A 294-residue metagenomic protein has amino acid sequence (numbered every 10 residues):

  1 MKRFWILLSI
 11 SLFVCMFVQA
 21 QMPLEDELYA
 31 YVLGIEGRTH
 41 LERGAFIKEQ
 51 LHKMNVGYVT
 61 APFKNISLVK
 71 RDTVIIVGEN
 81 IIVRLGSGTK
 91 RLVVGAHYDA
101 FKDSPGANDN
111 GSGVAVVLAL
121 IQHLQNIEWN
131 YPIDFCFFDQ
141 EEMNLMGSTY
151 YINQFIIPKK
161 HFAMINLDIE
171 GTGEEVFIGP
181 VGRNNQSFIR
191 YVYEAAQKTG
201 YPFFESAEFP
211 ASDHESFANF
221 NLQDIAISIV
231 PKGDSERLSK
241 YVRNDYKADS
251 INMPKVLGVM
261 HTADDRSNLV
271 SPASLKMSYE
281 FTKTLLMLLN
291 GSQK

Functional and structural regions predicted by a protein language model:
M1-F4: Positively charged n-region of N-terminal signal peptides that target proteins for export
L7-M16: Bacterial N-terminal signal peptides
V18-A20: Boundary at the C-terminal end of the N-terminal hydrophobic targeting segment
P23, E27-A30, E42-Y58, S112-A119 (+6 more regions): Extracytoplasmic/secreted proteins, especially bacterial periplasmic and envelope-associated proteins
L24-G86: A non-catalytic alpha/beta surface segment that caps or lines the substrate-entry region of metallo-dependent hydrolase
I82, V93-G95, D134-F137, F162-L167 (+2 more regions): Structural recognition of the beta-strand scaffold that forms the well-ordered cores of secreted hydrolase catalytic
A100-Y191, A195, Y201-S206, P210 (+1 more regions): Acidic/histidine-rich catalytic neighborhood of metal-dependent amide-processing enzymes
E236-K294: His/Asp/Glu-rich mid-to-C-terminal helical/loop segments that flank catalytic regions of hydrolases
